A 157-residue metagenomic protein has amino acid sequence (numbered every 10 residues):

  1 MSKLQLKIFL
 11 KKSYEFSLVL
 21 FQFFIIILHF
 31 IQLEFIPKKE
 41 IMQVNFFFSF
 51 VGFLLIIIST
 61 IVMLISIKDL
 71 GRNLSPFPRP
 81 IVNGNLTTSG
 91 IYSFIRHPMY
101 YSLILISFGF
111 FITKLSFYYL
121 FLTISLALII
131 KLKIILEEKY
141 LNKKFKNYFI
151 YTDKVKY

Functional and structural regions predicted by a protein language model:
M1-T88, L105-Y157: Membrane-anchoring alpha-helices and their flanking helix-loop junctions
S89, S93-S102: Histidine-centered phosphotransfer motif of kinases
